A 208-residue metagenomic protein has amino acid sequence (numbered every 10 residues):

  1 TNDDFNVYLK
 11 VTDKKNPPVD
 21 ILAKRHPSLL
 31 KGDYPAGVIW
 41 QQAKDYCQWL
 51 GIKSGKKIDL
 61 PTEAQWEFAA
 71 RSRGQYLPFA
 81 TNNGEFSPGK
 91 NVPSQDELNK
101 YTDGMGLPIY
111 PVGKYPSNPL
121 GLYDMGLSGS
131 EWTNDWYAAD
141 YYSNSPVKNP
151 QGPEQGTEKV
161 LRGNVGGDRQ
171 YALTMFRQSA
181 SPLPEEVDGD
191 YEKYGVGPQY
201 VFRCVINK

Functional and structural regions predicted by a protein language model:
T1-L22, V38-Q41, L127: A short glycine-rich, aromatic-capped structural motif
K10, A64, V205-K208: Short amphipathic alpha-helical segments
D20-G32: Short linear capping/connector segments at secondary-structure termini
L29-L30, Y34-L183, P198: Functional-site microenvironments in short loops/helix caps that host divalent-cation chemistry
P184-K193: C-terminal/domain-terminus segments
K193-K208: Short, structured beta-strand segments at or near domain termini in extracellular proteins/domains
